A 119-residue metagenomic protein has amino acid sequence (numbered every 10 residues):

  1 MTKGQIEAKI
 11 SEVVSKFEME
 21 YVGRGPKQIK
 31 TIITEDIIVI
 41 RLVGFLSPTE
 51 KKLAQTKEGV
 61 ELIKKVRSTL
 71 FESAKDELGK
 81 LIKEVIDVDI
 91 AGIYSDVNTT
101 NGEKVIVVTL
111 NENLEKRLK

Functional and structural regions predicted by a protein language model:
M1-K119: A domain-level signal for the structural core that forms small-molecule/cofactor-binding pockets and catalytic centers
